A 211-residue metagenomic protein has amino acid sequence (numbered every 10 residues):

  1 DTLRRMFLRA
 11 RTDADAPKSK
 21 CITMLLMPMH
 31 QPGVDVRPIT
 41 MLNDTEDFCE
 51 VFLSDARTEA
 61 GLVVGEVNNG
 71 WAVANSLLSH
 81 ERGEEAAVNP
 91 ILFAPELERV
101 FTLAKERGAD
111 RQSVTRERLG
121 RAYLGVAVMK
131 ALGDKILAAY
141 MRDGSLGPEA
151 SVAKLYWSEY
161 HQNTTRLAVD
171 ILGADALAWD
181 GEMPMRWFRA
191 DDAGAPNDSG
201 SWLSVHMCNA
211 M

Functional and structural regions predicted by a protein language model:
D1, A14-A16, T40-D47, P196-N197: Short Gly/Pro-enriched turn/cap motifs at secondary-structure boundaries
D1-R37: A short core secondary-structure module
L3, I22, F48, N68 (+4 more regions): Active-site lining segments that contact anionic ligands and/or coordinate catalytic metals
V34-A131, N209-M211: Glycine-rich beta->alpha junctions and the first turn(s) of the following alpha-helix
W71-A86, P90, L172-M211: Glycine-rich phosphate/cofactor-binding loops in nucleotide/flavin-utilizing enzymes
F101, G120-Y123, L137, K154-H161 (+4 more regions): Generic hydrophobic alpha-helical scaffold/packing signal
A109, S113-R116, A127-D192: C-terminal helix-coil-helix/basic helical segment that borders enzyme active sites and/or dimer interfaces and provides
